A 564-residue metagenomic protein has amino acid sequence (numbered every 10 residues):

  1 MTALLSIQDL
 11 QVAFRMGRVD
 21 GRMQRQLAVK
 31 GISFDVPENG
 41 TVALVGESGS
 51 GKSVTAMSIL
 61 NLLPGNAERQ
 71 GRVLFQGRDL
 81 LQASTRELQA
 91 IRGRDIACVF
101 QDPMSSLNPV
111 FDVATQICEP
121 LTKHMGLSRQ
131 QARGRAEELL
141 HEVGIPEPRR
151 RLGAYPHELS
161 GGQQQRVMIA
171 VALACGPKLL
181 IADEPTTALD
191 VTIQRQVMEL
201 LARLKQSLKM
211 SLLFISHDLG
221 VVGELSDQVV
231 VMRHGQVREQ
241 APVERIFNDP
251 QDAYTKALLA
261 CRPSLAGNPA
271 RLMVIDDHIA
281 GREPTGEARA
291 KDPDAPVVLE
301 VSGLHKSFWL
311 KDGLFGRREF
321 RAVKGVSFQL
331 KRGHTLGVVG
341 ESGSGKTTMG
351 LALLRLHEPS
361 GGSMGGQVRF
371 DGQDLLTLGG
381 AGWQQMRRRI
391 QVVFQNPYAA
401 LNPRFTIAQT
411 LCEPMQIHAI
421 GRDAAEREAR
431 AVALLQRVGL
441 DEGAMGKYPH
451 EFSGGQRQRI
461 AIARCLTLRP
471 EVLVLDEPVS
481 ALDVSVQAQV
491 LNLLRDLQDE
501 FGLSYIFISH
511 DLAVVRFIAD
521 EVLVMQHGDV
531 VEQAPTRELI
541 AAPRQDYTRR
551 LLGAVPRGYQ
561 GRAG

Functional and structural regions predicted by a protein language model:
A3, G17-V19, P146-G153, V243-E300 (+2 more regions): Short catalytic/signature loops enriched in Gly
R22, L80-A97, T115, K123 (+5 more regions): ABC ATPase NBD coupling module
E68-D79, G362-D374: Conserved ABC transporter NBD signature motif
Q131-R150, Q373-D374, A425-G443, L552-G553: Conserved ABC ATPase "signature" region
A154-L159, Q163, Y448-F452, Q456: Conserved ABC ATPase signature
A174-K178, T467-E471: A short, proline-enriched helix->beta-strand linker immediately N-terminal to the Walker B motif in ABC-type P-loop
